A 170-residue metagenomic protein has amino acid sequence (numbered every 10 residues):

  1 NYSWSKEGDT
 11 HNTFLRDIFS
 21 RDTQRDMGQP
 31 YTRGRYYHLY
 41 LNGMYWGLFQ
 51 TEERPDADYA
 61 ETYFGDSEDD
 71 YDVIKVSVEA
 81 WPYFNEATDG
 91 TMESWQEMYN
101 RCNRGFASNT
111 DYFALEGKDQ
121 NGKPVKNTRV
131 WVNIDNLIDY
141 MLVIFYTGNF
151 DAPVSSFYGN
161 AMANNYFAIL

Functional and structural regions predicted by a protein language model:
S3-G8, M44, Q50-N149, A161: ATP-dependent phospho-/nucleotidyl transfer catalytic cores
I18-D22: Solvent-exposed, polar/charged alpha-helical surfaces in well-ordered, non-transmembrane soluble domains, broadly
D26-Y40: Short, well-structured beta-strand/strand-turn elements
Y36-H38, N149-L170: Catalytic-loop signature of eukaryotic-like protein kinases
